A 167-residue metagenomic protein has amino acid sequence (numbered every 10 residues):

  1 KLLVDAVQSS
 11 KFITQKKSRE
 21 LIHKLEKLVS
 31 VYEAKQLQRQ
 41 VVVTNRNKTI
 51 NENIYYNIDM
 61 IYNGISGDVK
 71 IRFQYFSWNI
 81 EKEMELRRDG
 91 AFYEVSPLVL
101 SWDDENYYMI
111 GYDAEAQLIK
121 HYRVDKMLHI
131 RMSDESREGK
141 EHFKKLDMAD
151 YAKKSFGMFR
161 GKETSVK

Functional and structural regions predicted by a protein language model:
K1-D5, R88, Y108, A116: Short, basic/aromatic recognition patches that contact phosphate-bearing ligands
L2-K82: Bulky hydrophobic/aromatic content
D68-K70, S101-Y108: Coil-to-beta-strand transition motifs
K70-A91, E135-M148: Short, conserved active-site entrance elements at the starts or edges of catalytic domains
Q74-F76, D103, Y112, D125: Structured loops at beta-to-helix junctions and adjacent beta-edge loops in soluble globular domains
A91-E94, G161: Short solvent-exposed loop/turn micro-motifs enriched in small/polar/acidic residues
P97-V99: Short, surface-exposed charged micro-motifs
M109-K167: Surface-exposed, charged, gly/pro-rich loop-and-adjacent secondary-structure segments at domain edges
